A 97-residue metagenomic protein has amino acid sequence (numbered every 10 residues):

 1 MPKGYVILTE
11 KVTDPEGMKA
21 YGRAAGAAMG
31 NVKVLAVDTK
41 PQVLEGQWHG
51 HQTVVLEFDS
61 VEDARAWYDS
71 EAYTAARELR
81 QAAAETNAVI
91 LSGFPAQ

Functional and structural regions predicted by a protein language model:
M1-T53, D59-D69, S92-Q97: Short S/T/G/P-rich N-terminal loop/turn motif that feeds into the first structured element of a domain
Q52-V54, T86-N87: Generic beta-strand structural signal
R65, D69-V89: C-terminal structural segments of small proteins and small subunits
